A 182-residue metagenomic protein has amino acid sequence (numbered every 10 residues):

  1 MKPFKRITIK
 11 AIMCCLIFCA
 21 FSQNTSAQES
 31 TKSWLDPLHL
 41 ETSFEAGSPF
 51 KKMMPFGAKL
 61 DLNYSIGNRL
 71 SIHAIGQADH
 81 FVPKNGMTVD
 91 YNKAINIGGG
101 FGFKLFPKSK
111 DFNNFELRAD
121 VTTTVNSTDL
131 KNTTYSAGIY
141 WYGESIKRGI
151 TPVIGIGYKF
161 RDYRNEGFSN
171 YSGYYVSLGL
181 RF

Functional and structural regions predicted by a protein language model:
M1-L35: Cleavable N-terminal export/targeting peptides
Q23-I75, D79: Short glycine/proline- and aromatic-enriched beta-strand/turn motifs that initiate or cap beta-hairpins
S43-P49, Q77-F81, D120-N126, G157-R161 (+1 more regions): Outer-membrane beta-barrel pore domains and translocons
F44-G57, N85-Y91, T123-T133, Y163-Y171: Solvent-exposed loop/turn segments connecting transmembrane beta-strands in outer-membrane beta-barrel proteins
E45-G47, P55, S71-Q77, I95-I97 (+4 more regions): Residue-level detection of beta-strand scaffold positions
D61-T151: Gram-negative (and chloroplast) outer-membrane scaffold detector with strong preference for beta-barrel transmembrane
F103, N170-F182: Outer-membrane beta-barrel "beta-signal"
Y142-E144, K159-E166: Membrane-helix boundary connector in multi-pass membrane proteins
